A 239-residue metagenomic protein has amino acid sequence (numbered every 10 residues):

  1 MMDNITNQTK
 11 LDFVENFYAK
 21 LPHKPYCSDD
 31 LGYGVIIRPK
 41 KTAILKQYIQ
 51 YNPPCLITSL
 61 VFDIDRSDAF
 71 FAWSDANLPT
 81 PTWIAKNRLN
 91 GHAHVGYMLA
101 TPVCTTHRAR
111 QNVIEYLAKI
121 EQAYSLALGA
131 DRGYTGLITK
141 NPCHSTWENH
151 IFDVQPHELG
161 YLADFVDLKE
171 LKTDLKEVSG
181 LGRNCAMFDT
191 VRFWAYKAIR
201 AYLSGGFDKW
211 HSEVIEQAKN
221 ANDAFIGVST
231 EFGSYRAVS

Functional and structural regions predicted by a protein language model:
M1-A93, L99-E115: Signature for HUH/AEP ssDNA processing cores
Q8, V35-K40, I44-Q47, I114-R192: Catalytic "initiation/cleavage/transfer" segments centered on a nucleophilic residue and adjacent nucleic-acid-engaging
S74-L78, I120-R132, V214, A221-F225: Hydrophobic, Leu/Ile/Phe/Ala-enriched alpha-helical segments that form helix-helix packing faces
W83-N90, G136-T139, F232-Y235: A generic structural motif
N90-G96, S125-A130: Short C-terminal domain-edge/linker segments immediately following a structured domain
A100-V103, L162-S239: Modules that initiate DNA replication and primer synthesis
R110, I114, A118, D208-S212: Generic detection of long, well-ordered alpha-helical segments
